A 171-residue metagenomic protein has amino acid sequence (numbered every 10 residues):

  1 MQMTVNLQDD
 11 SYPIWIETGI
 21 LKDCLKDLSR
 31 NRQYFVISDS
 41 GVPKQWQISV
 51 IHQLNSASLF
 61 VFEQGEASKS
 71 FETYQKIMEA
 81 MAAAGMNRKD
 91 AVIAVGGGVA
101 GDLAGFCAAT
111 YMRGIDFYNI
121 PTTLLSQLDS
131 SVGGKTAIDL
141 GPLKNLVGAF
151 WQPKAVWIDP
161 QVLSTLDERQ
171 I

Functional and structural regions predicted by a protein language model:
M1-A91: ATP/NTP phosphate-donor binding region
T4-N6, K26, A84, A109 (+2 more regions): Short secondary-structure boundary/capping segments
T18, S40-G41, G98, T122 (+1 more regions): Alpha-helix N-cap/helix-start capping motif
F35, S58-F60, I93, Y118-I120 (+1 more regions): Hydrophobic/aromatic beta-strand patches that form the interior of the parallel beta-sheet core in alpha/beta enzyme
P43-K44, V99-G101, S164: Glycine-rich nucleotide phosphate-binding loop and flanking beta-alpha elements of Rossmann-like dinucleotide-binding
Q45-I48, L103-G105, D129: Short glycine-/acidic-enriched loop or helix-start segments at secondary-structure transitions that form or flank
N87-C107, Y111-T123: A short, small-residue-rich loop immediately preceding and capping a beta-strand
T110-I171: A glycine/threonine-rich phosphate-anchoring loop and its flanking beta-alpha core in nucleotide/phosphate-binding
